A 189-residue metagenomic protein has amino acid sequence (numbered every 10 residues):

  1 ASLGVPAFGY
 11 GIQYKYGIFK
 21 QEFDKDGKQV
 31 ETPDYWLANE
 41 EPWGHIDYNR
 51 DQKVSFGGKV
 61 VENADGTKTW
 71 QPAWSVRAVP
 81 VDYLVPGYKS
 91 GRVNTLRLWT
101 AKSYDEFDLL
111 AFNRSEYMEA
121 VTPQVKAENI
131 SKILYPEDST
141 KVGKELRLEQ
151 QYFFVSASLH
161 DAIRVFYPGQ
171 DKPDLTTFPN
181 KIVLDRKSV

Functional and structural regions predicted by a protein language model:
S2-K20: Glycine-rich phosphate/pyrophosphate-binding loops and their adjacent beta-strand/loop elements at enzyme active sites
G17-T100: Extended, Lys/Arg-enriched charged tracts that mediate electrostatic binding to polyanionic substrates
S90-R186: Function-dense linear segments that define catalytic or interfacial modules in macromolecule-processing proteins
V189: Conserved small/polar residues in nucleotide/adenosyl-binding loops
